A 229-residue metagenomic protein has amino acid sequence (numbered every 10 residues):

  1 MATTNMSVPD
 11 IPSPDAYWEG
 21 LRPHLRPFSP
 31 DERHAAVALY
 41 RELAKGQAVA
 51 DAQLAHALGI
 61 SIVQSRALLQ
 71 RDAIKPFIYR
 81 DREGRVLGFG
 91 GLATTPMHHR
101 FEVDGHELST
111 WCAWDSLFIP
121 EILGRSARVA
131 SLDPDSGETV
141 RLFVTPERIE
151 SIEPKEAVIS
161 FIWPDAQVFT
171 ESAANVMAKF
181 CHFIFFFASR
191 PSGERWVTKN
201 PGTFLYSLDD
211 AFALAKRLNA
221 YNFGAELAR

Functional and structural regions predicted by a protein language model:
A2-M6, D104, R125-R128, E138-R229: Long, low-complexity, charge-rich intrinsically disordered regions
S7-V37: Short alpha-helical segments that sit at the start of domains
A38-E42: Short amphipathic alpha-helical elements of helix-turn-helix/winged-helix folds
A44-L58: Short acidic, hydrophobic short linear motifs in intrinsically disordered regions
G59-I74: Short amphipathic alpha-helical interaction segments
A73-G84: A short, conserved structural fragment
G90-R125: Short, amphipathic alpha-helical interaction segments positioned at domain boundaries
D133-S136: Short cysteine-rich clusters marking metal-coordination/redox-active sites
